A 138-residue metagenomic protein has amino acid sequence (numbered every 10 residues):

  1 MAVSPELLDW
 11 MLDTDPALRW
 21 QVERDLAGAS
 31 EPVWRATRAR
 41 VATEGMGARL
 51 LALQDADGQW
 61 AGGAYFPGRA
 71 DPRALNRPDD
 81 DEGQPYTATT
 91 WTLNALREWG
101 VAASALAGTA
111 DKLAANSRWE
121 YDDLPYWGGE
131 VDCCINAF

Functional and structural regions predicted by a protein language model:
M1-F138: Preference for long, amphipathic alpha-helical scaffolds in soluble/luminal domains and all-alpha bundles
